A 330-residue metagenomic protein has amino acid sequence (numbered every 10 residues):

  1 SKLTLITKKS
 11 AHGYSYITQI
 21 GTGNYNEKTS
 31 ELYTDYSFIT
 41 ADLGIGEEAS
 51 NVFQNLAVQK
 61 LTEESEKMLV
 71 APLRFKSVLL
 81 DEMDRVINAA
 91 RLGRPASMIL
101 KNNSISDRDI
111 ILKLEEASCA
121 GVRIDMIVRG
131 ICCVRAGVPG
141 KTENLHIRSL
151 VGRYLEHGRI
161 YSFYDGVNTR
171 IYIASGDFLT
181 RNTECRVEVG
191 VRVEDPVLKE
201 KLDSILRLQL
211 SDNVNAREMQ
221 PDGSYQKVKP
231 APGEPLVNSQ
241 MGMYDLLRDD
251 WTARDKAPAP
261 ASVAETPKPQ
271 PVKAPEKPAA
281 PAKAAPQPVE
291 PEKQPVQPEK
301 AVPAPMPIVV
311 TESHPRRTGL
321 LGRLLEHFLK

Functional and structural regions predicted by a protein language model:
S1-Y25, T29, I39-G46, E63 (+1 more regions): PLD/PLD-like phosphodiesterase catalytic module centered on the HKD motif
L32-V58: Flexible, low-complexity linker and terminal segments
A49-S50, Q54-R74: Long, non-coiled-coil amphipathic alpha-helical linker/lever segments that couple catalytic cores to other domains
